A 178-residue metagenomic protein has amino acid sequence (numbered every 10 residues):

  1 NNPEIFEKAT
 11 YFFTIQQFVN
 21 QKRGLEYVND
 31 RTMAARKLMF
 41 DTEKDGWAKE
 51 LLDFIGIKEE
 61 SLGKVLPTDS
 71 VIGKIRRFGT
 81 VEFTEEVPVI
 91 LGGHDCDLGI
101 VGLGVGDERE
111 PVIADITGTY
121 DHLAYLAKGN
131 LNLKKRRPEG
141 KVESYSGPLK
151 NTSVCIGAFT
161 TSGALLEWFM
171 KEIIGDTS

Functional and structural regions predicted by a protein language model:
N1-V28, L38-K49, D53-F54, R77-S178: Active-site core segments that coordinate phosphate-bearing ligands/cofactors across diverse enzyme families
V28-A35, K58-E59: Gly-rich Lys/Arg/Thr-decorated short loops/hinges at beta-loop-alpha junctions or inter-strand turns that position
D41-K44, T68-I72: Short beta-strand to alpha-helix junction loop
I55-S70: A conserved helix-loop-beta module that forms one wall/lid of the active-site cleft in ATP-utilizing catalytic domains
